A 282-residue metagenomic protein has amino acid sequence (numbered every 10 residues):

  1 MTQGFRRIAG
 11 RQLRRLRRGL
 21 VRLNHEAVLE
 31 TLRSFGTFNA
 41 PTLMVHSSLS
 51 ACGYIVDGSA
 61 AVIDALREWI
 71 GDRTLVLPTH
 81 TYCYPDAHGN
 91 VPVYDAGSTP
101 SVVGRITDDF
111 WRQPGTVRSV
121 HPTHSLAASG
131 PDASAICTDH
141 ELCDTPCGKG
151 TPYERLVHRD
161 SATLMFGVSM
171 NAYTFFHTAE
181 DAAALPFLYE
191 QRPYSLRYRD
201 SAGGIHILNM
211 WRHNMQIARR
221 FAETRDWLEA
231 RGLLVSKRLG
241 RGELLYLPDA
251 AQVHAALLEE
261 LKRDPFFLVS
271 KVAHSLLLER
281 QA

Functional and structural regions predicted by a protein language model:
M1-V21: Membrane-proximal basic amphipathic "stem/tether" segments
L20, N209-A282: Acidic/aromatic/glycine-rich contiguous surface patches that form carbohydrate-binding/processing clefts and analogous
V21-H25, S59, T145-P146: A conditional alpha-helix N-cap/helix-loop micro-motif detector
N24-L43, S47-A51, E154-L164, L208-W211: N-terminal/domain-start segments enriched in small and hydrophobic, helix-friendly residues, covering either
V28, G36-N90: N-terminal active-site beta-alpha-beta segment that forms phosphate/nucleotide-binding and substrate-recognition loops
D72, P186-I217: Short, flexible loop segments at boundaries between secondary-structure elements
D86-F176: Internal, conserved structured core segments that host functional sites
F166-V168, A179-L188, G204: Active-site rim beta-loop-alpha module in soluble metabolic enzymes
